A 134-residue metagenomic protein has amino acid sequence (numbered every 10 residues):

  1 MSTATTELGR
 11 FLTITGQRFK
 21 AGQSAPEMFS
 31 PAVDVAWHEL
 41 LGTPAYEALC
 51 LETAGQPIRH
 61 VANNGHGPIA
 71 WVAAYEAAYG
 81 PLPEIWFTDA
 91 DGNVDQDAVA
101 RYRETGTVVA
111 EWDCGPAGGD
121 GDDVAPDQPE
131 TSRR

Functional and structural regions predicted by a protein language model:
M1-R134: Acidic, Ser/Thr/Pro-rich intrinsically disordered cytosolic tails and loops of eukaryotic transmembrane proteins
